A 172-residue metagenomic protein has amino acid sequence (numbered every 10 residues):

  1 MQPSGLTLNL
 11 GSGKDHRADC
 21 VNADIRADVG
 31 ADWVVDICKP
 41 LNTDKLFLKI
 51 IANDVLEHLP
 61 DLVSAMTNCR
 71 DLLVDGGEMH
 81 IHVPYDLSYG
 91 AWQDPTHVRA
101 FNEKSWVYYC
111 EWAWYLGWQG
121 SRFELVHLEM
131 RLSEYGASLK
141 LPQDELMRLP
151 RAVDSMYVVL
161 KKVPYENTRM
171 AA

Functional and structural regions predicted by a protein language model:
M1-Q2, A172: Short, low-complexity, intrinsically disordered N-terminal peptides in bacterial proteins
Q2-L87: Conserved SAM-binding loop
V63-S64, N68-V74, E78-A172: S-adenosyl-L-methionine-dependent methyltransferase catalytic module, highlighting the catalytic core
